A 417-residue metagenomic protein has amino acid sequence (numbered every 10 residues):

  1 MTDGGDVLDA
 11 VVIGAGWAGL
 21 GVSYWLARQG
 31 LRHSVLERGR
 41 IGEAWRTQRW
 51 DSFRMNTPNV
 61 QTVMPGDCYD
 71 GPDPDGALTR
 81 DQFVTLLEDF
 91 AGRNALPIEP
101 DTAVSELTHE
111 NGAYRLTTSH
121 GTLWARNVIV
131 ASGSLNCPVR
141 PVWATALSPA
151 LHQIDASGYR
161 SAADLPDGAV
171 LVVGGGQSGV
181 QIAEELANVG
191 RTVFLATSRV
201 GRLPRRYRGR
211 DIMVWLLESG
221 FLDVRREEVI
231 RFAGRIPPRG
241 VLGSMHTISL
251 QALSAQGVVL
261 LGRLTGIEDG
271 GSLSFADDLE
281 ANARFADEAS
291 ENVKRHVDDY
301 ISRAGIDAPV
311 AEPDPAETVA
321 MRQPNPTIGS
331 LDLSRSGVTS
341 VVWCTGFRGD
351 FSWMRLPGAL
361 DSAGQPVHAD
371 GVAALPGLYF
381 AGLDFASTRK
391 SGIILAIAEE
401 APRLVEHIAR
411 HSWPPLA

Functional and structural regions predicted by a protein language model:
T2-A15, G21-T47, A77-A417: Flavin (primarily FAD) cofactor-binding/catalytic cores of flavoenzymes
S52-G76: Glycine-rich flavin
